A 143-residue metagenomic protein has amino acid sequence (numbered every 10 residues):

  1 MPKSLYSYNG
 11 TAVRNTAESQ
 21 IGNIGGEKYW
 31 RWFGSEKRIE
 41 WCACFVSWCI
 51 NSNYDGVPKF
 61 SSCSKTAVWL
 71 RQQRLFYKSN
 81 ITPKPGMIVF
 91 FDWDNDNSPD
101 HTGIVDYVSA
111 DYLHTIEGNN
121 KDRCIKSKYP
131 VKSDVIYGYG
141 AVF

Functional and structural regions predicted by a protein language model:
M1, T82-P83, V142-F143: Short intrinsically disordered terminal tails
M1-D55: N-terminal capping segments
S4, E27, P58, L75 (+2 more regions): Intrinsically disordered, low-complexity segments enriched in small/polar residues
Y6-S7, R14, G56-R123: ...with weaker cross-activation on analogous glycine-rich loops/strands in unrelated enzymes
N9, G26, C42, S62-V68 (+1 more regions): Alpha-helix initiation/capping motif
F33-G34, S64, Q73-R74, K128-Y129 (+1 more regions): Solvent-exposed, flexible loop/coil residues
D111-F143: Active-site signature of cysteine proteases
